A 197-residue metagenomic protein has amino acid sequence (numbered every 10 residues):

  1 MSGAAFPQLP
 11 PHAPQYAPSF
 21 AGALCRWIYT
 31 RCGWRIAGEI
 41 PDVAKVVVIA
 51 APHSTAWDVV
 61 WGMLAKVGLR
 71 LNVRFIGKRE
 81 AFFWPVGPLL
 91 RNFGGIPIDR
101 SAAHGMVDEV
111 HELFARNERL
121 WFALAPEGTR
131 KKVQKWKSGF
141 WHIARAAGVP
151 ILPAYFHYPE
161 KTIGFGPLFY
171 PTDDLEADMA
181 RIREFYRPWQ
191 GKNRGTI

Functional and structural regions predicted by a protein language model:
M1-I36: Extreme N-terminal tail/first-helix region
G3-F6, N117, R194: Intrinsically disordered, low-complexity regions
P14, T30, W34-P188, T196-I197: Soluble catalytic domains of membrane acyltransferases
F20, N193-I197: Long hydrophobic alpha-helical segments that form multi-pass transmembrane helix bundles in integral membrane proteins
